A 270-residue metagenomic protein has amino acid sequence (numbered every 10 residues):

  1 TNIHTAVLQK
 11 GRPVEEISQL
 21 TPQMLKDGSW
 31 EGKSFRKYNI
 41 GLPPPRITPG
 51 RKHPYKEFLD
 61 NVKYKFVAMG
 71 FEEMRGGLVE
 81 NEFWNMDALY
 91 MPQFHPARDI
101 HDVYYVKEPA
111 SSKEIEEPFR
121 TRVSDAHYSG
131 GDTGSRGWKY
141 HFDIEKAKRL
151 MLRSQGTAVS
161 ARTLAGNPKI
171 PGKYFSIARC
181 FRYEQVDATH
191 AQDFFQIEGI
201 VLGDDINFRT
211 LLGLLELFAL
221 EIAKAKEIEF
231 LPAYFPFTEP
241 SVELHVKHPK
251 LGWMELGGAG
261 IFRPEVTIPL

Functional and structural regions predicted by a protein language model:
H4-L270: TRNA-recognition modules of translation machinery and tRNA-sensing kinases, especially anticodon-binding
